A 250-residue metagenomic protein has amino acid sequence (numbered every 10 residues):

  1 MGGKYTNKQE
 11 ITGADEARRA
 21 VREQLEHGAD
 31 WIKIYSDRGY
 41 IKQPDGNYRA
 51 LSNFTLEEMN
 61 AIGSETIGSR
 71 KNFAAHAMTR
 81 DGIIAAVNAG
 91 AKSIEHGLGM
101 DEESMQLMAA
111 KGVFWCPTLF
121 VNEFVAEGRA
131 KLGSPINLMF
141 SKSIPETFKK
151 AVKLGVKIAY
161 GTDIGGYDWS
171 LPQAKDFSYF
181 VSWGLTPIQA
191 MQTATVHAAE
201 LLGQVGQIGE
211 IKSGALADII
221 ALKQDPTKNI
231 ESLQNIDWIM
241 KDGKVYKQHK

Functional and structural regions predicted by a protein language model:
M1, R38-Q43, A77-I84, G99-E102 (+2 more regions): Active-site environment of divalent metal-dependent phosphoester hydrolases
M1-K71, Q106, K111-K131: Divalent-metal coordination cores built from histidine and acidic residues
K33, S93-E95, C116, A221: Conserved beta-strand positions in the central sheet of alpha/beta enzyme cores
G68, N72, S141-D225: His/Asp/Glu-enriched, well-ordered alpha-helical/loop segment that forms or immediately abuts the divalent-metal
F73-A74, E95, F114-C116, A159-G161: Structural detector of well-ordered beta-strand residues that form the stable sheet scaffold of enzyme domains
N88-S93, A109-W115, G155-K157, L185: Glycine-enriched alpha-helix->loop->beta-strand junction motifs that scaffold or abut catalytic
